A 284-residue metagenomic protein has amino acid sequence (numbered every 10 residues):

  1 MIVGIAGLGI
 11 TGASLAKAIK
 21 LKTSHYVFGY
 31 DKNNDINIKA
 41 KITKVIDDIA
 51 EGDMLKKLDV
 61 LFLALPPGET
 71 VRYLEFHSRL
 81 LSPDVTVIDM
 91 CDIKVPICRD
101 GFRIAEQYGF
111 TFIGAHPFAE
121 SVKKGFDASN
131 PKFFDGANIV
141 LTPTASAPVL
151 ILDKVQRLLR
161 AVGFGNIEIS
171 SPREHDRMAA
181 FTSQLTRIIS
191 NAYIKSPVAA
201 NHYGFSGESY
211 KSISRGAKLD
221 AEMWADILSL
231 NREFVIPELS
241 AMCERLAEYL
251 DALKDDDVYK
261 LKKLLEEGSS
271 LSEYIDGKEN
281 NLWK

Functional and structural regions predicted by a protein language model:
M1-E51, V60: NAD(P)+-binding Rossmann beta1-loop-alpha1 motif at the extreme N-terminus of oxidoreductases
M54-K56: A short, aliphatic-rich alpha-helical micro-motif
L61-F62, I88: N-terminal Rossmann-like NAD(P) cofactor-binding module of classical short-chain dehydrogenase/reductase
L65-P66, C91, P143: Glycine-rich, N-terminal phosphate-binding loop of Rossmann-like dinucleotide-binding domains
E75-D127: Rossmann-like NAD(P)(H) cofactor-binding subdomain of soluble oxidoreductases
P131-R215: Internal alpha-helical scaffold of NAD(P)-dependent oxidoreductase catalytic cores
N201-S272: Interdomain hinge/lid region at the active-site interface of Rossmann-like NAD(P)-dependent oxidoreductases
